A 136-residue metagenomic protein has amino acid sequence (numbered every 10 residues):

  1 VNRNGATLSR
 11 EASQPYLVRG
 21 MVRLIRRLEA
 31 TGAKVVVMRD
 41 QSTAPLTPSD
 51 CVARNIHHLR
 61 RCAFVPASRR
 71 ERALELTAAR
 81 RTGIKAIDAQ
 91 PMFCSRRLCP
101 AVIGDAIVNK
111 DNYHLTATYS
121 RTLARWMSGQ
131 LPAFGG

Functional and structural regions predicted by a protein language model:
V1-G136: Extracellular glycan-modifying ectodomains
